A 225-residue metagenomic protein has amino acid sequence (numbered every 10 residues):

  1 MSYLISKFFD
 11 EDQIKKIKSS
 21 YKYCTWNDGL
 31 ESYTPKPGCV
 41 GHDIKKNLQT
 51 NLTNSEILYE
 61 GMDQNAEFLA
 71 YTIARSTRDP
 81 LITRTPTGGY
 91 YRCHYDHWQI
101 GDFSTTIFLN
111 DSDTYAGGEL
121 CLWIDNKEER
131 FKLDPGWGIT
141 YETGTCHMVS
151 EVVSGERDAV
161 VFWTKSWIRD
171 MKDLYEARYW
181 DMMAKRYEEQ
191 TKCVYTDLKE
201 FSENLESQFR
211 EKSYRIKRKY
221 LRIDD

Functional and structural regions predicted by a protein language model:
M1-A74, E176-D225: Non-heme Fe(II)/2-oxoglutarate
F68-R178: Catalytic core of non-heme Fe(II) oxygenases with the double-stranded beta-helix
